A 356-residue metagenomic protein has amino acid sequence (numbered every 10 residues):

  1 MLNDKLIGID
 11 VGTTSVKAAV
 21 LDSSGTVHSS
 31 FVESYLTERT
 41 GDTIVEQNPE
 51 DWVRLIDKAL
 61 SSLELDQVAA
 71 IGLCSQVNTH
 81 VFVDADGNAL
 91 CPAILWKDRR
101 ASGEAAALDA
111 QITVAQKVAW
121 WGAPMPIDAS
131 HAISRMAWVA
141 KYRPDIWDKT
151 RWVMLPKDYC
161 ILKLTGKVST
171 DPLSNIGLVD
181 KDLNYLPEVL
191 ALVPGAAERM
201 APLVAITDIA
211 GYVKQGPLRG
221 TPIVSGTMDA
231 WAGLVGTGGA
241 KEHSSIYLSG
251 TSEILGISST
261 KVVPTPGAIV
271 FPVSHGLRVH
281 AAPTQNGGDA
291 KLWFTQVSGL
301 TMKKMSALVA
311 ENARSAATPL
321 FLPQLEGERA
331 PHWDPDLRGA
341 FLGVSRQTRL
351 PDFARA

Functional and structural regions predicted by a protein language model:
M1-P92, K149, P217-S225, S345-R355: N-terminal glycine/serine-rich phosphate-binding loop of ATP-dependent small-molecule kinases, especially carbohydrate
L2-D4, L90-P92, D148-R151, A197-M200 (+6 more regions): Short coil/turn connectors at secondary-structure junctions
L6-D10, V68-L73, V153, P222-G236 (+4 more regions): Short glycine-aspartate micro-motif
V11-T13, V118-A230: Gly/Ser/Thr-rich active-site cleft segment
T40-T43, C91-I94, P272-A281: Short beta-alpha connecting loops at secondary-structure transitions that line or flank enzyme active sites
S61-I133: Active-site phosphate-binding/coordination module
A119-G122, A140-R143, L162-K167, P187-L192 (+1 more regions): A short helix-loop
S315-A356: Activation-segment/catalytic-loop signature of the eukaryotic protein kinase fold
